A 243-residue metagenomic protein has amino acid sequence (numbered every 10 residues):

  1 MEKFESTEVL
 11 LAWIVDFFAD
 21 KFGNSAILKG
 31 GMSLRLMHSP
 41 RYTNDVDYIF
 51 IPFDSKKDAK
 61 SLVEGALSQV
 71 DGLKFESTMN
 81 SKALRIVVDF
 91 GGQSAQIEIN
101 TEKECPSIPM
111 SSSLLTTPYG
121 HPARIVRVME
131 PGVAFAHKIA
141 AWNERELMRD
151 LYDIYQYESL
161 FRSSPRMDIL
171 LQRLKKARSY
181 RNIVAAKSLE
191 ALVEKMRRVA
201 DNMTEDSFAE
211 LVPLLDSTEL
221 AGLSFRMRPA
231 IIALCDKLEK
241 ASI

Functional and structural regions predicted by a protein language model:
M1-I27, L34-V46, F50-I243: Structured mid-to-C-terminal alpha-helical surface segments
